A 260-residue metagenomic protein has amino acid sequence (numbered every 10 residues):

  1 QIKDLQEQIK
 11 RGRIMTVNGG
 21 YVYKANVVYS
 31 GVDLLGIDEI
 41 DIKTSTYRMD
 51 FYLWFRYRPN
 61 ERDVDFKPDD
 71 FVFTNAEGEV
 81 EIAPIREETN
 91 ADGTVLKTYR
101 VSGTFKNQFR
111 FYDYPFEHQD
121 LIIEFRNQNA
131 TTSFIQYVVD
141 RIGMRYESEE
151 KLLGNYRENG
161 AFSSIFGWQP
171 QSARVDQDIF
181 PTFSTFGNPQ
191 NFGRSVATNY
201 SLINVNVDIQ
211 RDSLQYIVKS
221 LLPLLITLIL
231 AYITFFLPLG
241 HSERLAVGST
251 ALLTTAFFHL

Functional and structural regions predicted by a protein language model:
Q1-N204: Soluble non-transmembrane domains of integral membrane proteins
L202-L260: Channel- or pocket-lining gating/hinge segments that regulate access to a cavity or pore
